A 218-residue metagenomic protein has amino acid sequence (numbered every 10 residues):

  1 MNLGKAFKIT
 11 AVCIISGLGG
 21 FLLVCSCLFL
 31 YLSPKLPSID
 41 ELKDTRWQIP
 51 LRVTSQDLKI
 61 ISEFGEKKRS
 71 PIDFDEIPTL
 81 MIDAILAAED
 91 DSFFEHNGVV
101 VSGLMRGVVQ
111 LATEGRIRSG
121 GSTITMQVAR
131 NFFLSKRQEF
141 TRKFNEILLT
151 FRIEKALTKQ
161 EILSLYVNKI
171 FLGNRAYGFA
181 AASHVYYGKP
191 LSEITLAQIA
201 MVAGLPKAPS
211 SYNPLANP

Functional and structural regions predicted by a protein language model:
M1-T54, S92, A112: N-terminal type II signal-anchor transmembrane helix that functions as the membrane-insertion/stop-transfer segment
N2-F7, A11, V101, G121 (+2 more regions): Structural motif marking the loop-to-transmembrane transition
S26, R116-P218: Non-catalytic, structured segments within soluble enzyme domains
R46-L51, S55-K59, K67-R69, I77-I82 (+10 more regions): Extracytoplasmic
K67, D91-S92, A208-S210: A short, flexible beta-alpha/helix-coil linker loop
